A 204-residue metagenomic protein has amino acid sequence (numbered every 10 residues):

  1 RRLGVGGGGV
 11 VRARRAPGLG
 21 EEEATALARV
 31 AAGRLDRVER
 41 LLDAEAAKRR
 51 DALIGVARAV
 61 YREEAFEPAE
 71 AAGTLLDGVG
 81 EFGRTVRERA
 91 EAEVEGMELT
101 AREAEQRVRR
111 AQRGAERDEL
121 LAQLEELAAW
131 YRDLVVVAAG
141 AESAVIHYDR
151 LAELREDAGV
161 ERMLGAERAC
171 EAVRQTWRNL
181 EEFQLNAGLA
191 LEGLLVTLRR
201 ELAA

Functional and structural regions predicted by a protein language model:
R1-E126, V137-A204: Charged, glycine-rich active-site and insertion segments that engage polyanionic ligands
